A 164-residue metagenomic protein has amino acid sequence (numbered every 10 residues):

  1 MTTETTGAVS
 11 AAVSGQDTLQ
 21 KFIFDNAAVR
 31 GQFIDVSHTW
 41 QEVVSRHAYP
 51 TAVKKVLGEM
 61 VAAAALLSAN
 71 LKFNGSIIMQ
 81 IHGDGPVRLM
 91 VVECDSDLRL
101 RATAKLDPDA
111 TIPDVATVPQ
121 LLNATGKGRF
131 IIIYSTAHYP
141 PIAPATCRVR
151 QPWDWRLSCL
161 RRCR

Functional and structural regions predicted by a protein language model:
T2-Q20: N-terminal low-complexity or simple alpha-helical regulatory segments that function as activation/interaction modules
S14-S135: N-terminal functional module of multi-domain proteins
V115-R164: Intrinsically disordered, low-complexity regions enriched in acidic/Ser/Thr/Pro/Gln residues
